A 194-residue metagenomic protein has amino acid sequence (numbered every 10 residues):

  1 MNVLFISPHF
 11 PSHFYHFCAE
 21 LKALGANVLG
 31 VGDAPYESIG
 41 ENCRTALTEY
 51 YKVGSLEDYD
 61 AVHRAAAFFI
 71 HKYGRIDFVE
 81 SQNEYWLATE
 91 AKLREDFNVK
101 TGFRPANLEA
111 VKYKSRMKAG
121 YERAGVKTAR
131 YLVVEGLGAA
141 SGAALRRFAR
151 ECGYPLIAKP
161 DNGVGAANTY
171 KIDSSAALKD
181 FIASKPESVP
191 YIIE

Functional and structural regions predicted by a protein language model:
M1-A106, G138-A139: ATP-binding N-terminal substructure of ATP-dependent carboxylate-amine bond-forming enzymes
Y15-K22, K118, L145-R146, K179-I182: Short amphipathic alpha-helical segments and helix-helix/interface helices
G25, I76, E151-P155, S188: A general structural motif
A61, S141-A144, A177: Short acidic active-site motifs
A65-F69, R147-F148, F181-S184: CheY-like receiver
E95-T169: A conserved helix-loop-beta module that forms one wall/lid of the active-site cleft in ATP-utilizing catalytic domains
K127-A129, P155-A158, A167-E194: Conserved ATP-binding module of the ATP-grasp superfamily
